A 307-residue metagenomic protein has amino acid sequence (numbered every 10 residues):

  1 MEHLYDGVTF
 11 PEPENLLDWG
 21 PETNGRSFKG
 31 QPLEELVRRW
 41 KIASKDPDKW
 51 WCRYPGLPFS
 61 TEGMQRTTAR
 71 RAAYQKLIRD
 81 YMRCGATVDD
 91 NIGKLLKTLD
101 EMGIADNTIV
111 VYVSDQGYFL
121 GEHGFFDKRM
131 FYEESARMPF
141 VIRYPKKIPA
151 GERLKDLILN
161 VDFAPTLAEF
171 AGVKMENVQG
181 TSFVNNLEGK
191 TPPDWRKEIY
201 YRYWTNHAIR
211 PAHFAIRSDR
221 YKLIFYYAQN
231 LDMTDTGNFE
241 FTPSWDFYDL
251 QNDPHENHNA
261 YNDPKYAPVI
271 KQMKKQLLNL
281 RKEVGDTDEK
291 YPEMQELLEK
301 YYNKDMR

Functional and structural regions predicted by a protein language model:
M1-I158, E169-V178, D232-W245, E256 (+2 more regions): Active-site-proximal cap/lid insertion segments
Y54, T287-K290: Signal for well-folded cores of large energy- and translation-related assemblies
Q116-E122, V161-A164, E169-D246, L250 (+5 more regions): C-terminal cap/loop subdomain of S1 sulfatases and analogous C-terminal strand-loop tails that border
D263-Y266, E289-Q295: Mature extracytoplasmic/periplasmic domains
M273-L277: Short amphipathic alpha-helical coiled-coil/interface segments
